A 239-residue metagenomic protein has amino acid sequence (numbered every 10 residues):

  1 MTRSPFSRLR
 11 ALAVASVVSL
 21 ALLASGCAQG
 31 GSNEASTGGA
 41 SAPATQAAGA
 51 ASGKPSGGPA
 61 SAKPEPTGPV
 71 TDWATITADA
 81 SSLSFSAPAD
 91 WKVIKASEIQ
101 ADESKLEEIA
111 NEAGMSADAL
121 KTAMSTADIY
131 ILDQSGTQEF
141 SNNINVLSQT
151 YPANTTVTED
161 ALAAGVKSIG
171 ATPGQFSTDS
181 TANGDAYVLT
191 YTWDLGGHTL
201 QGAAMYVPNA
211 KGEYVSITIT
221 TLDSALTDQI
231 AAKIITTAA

Functional and structural regions predicted by a protein language model:
T2-S116, K121, T218-A239: N-terminal targeting sequences that direct proteins away from the cytosol to non-cytosolic compartments
V70-A80, F85, I131-S135, D179-T181 (+1 more regions): Short acidic-hydrophobic surface loop/beta-edge motif
A78-D79, A123-M124, T137-F140, T181-A182 (+2 more regions): Extracellular/periplasmic catalytic domains that process cell-envelope and extracellular macromolecules
D79-L83, A87, N142, G202 (+1 more regions): Envelope-exposed proteins and targeting segments
S116-V157: A short acidic-to-branched-hydrophobic micro-motif
T158-I169: Short, solvent-exposed helix-to-loop capping segments enriched in aromatics
K167-T178: A short, amphipathic edge element
S177-A239: Short, well-structured beta-strand
